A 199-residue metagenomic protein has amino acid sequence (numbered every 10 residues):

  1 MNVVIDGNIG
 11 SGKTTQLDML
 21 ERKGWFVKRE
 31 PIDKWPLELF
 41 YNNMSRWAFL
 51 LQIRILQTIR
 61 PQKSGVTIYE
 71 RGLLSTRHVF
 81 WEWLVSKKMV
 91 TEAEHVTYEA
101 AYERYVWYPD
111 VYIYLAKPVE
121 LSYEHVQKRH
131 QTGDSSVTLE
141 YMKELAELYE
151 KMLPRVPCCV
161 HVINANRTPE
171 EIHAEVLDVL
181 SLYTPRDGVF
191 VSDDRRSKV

Functional and structural regions predicted by a protein language model:
I5: Hydrophobic anchor at the beta1->P-loop junction of P-loop NTPases
N8: P-loop (Walker A) phosphate-binding loop of NTP-binding proteins
K13: Conserved lysine of the Walker
Q16-L17: Post-Walker A alpha-helix
E21-P61: Conserved substrate/cofactor phosphate-moiety recognition/catalytic segment in nucleotide-dependent phosphotransferases
Q52-T67, A100-R104: Short amphipathic alpha-helices and their capping/turn segments at secondary-structure boundaries
V79-L148: A glycine- and Lys/Arg-enriched "phosphate-lid" helix/loop adjacent to the NTP-binding pocket of small-molecule kinases
Y123-V199: NTP-dependent small-molecule kinase module
